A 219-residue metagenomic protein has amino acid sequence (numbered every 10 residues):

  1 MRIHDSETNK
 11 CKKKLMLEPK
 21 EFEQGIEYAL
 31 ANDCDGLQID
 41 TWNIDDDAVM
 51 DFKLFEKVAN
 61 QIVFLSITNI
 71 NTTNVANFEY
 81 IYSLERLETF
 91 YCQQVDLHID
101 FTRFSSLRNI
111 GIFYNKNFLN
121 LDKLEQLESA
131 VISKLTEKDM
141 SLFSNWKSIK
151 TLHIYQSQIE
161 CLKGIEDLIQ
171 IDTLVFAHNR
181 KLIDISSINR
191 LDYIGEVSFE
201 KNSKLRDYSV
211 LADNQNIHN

Functional and structural regions predicted by a protein language model:
I3, K10-G25, D35-L54, Q61-A76 (+6 more regions): Concave beta-strand-loop units of leucine-rich repeat
A31-D33: Extended compositionally biased segments used for macromolecular assembly or nucleic-acid engagement
